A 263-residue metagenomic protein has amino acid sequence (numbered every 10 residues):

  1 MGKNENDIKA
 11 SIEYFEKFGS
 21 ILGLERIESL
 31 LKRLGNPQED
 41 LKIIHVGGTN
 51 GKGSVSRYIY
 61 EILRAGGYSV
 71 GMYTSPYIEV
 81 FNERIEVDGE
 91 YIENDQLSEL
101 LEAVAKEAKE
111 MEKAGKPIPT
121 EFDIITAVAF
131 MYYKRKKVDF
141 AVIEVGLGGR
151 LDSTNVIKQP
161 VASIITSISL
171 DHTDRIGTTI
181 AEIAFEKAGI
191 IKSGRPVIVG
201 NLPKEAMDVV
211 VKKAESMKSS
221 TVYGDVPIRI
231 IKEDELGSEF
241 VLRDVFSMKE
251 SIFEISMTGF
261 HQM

Functional and structural regions predicted by a protein language model:
M1-G48, V55-Y68, Y73, K109-K116: Short functional linear segments
G2-E5, Y91-P119, L170, D174-A184 (+2 more regions): Adenine nucleotide phosphate-binding catalytic loops in nucleotide-utilizing enzymes
I12, T49, V70, V142 (+3 more regions): Residue-level signal for inorganic ion chemistry
L31, N36-E39, A65-K158, D174-I176 (+1 more regions): ATP-dependent carboxylate-amine ligase catalytic core
E39-D40, R135-K136, F140-V145, L151-I164 (+3 more regions): Nucleotide phosphate-binding/pyrophosphate-handling subdomain across enzymes that bind or process nucleotide phosphates
I44, G71-Y73, A162-I164, I198 (+1 more regions): Hydrophobic/aromatic beta-strand patches that form the interior of the parallel beta-sheet core in alpha/beta enzyme
I59, A129, V210: Aromatic/hydrophobic pocket-lining residues that form π-stacking "cages" and hydrophobic walls in ligand
F81, K158-P160, S193, M217: Short, structured coil segments at secondary-structure junctions
